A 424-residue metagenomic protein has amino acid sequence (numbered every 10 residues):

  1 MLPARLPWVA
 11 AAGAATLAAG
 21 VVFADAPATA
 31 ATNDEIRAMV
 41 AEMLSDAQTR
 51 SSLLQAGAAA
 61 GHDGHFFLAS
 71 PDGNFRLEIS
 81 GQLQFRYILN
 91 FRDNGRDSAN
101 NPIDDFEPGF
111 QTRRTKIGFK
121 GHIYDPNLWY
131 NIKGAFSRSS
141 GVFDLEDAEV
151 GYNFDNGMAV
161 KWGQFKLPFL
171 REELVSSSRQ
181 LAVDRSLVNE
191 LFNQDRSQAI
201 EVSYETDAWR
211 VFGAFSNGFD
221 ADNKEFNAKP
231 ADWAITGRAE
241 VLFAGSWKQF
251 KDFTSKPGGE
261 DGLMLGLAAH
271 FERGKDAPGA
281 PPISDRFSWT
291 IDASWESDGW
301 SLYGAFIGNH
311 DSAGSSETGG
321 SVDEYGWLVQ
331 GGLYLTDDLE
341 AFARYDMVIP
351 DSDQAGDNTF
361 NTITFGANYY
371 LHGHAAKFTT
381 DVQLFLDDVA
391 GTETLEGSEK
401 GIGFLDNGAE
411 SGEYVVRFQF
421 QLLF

Functional and structural regions predicted by a protein language model:
M1-A12: Bacterial N-terminal signal peptides that target proteins for export
L2, L17-Q84, F91-R96, W247-F250 (+2 more regions): N-terminal periplasmic/intermembrane-space "pro-region" immediately following the signal or transit peptide
P3, D252-F253, S288: A generic local structural motif
P7, D34, A38-A41, G237-V241: N-terminal presequences and immediately downstream first alpha-helices
A11, A18, Q55, A59-H62 (+7 more regions): Intrinsically disordered, low-complexity segments enriched in small/polar residues
P27, A31, A58, R92 (+4 more regions): Outer-membrane beta-barrel pore domains
G64-A221, A228-W247, K251-D261, V322-P350 (+2 more regions): Outer membrane beta-barrel
